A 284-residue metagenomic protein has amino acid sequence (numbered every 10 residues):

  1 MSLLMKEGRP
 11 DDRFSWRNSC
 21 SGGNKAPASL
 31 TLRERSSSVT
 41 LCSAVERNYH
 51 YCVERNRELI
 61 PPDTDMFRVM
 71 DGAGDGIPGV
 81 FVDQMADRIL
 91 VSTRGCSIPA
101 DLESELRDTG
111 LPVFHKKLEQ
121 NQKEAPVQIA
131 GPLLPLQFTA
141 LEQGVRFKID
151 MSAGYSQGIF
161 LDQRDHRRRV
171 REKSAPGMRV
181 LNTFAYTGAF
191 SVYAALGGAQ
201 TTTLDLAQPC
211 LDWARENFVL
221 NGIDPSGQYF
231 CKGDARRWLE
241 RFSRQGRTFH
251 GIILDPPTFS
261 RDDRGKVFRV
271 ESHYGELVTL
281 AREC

Functional and structural regions predicted by a protein language model:
M1-A86: Non-catalytic accessory regions of SAM-dependent methyltransferases
M70, D75-G76, V80-D83, I98-L161 (+1 more regions): Non-catalytic substrate-recognition/targeting regions of SAM-dependent transferases
G177-T183: Conserved class I S-adenosyl-L-methionine
T187-A199: Conserved SAM-binding loop of SAM-dependent methyltransferases across substrates and taxa, primarily the Class I
Q200-D205: Conserved SAM-binding motif I beta-strand of class I
A207-P209: Conserved SAM/SAH-binding beta-strand->alpha-helix loop
D212-T248: S-adenosyl-L-methionine
K232, F249-L280: Mobile active-site "lid"/loop adjacent to the S-adenosyl-L-methionine
